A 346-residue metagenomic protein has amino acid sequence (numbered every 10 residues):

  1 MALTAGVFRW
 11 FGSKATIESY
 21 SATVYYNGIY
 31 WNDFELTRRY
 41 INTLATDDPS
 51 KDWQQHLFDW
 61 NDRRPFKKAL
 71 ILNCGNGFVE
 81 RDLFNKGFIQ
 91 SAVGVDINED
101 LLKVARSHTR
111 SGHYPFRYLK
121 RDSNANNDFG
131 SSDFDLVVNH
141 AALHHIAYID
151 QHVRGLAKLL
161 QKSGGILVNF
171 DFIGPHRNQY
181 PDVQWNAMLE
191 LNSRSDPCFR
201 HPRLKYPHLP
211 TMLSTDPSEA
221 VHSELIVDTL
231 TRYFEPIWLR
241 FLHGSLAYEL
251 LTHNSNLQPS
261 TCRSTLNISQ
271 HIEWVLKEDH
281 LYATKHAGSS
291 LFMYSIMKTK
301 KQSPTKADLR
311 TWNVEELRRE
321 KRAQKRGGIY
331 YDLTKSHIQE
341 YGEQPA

Functional and structural regions predicted by a protein language model:
T23-D52: Class I SAM-dependent methyltransferase Rossmann-like catalytic core, especially the SAM/SAH-binding loop
L44-F66: Conserved alpha-helix/loop element of class I SAM-dependent methyltransferases that forms part of the SAM/SAH-binding
I71-A125: Class I SAM-dependent methyltransferase SAM/SAH-binding core
V138: A conserved beta-strand element that flanks and buttresses the S-adenosyl-L-methionine
I146-L156: A short, conserved alpha-helix within the catalytic core of class I
I166-C198: Conserved class I S-adenosyl-L-methionine
D196-P259: Substrate-binding/catalytic lobe of Class I Rossmann-like enzymes that use SAM or dcSAM, i.e., the mid-to-C-terminal
Y233, I237-A346: C-terminal lobe and adjacent flexible extensions of AdoMet/dcAdoMet transferase-like proteins
